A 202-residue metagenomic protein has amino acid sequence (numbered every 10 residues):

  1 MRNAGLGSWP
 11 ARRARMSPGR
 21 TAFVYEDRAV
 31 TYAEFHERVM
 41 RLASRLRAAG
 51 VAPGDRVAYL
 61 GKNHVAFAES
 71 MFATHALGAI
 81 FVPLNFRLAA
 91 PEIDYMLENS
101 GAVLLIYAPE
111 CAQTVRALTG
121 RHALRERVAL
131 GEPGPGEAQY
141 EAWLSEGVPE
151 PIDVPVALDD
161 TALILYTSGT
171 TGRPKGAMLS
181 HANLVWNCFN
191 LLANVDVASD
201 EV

Functional and structural regions predicted by a protein language model:
M1-T21: A short N-terminal helical cap/helix-turn-helix that marks the beginning of AMP-binding/adenylate-forming
R2, G19-H64, A68-F72, A89-D94 (+2 more regions): Conserved AMP-binding/adenylate-forming core of the ANL superfamily
N3, P18-G19, V148-Y166, R173 (+1 more regions): Conserved pre-ATP/AMP-binding loop-to-beta segment of ANL
R28, S44, A48-A49, E69 (+1 more regions): Structural core segment of the AMP-binding/adenylate-forming
T31-A33, A162-F189: Conserved AMP-binding A3 loop
V57, T74, L105, T161 (+1 more regions): Conserved S/T- and glycine-rich ATP-binding loop of Class I adenylate-forming
A73-L77, L192, V202: Conserved short alpha-helical elements in the N-terminal third of ANL/AMP-binding
